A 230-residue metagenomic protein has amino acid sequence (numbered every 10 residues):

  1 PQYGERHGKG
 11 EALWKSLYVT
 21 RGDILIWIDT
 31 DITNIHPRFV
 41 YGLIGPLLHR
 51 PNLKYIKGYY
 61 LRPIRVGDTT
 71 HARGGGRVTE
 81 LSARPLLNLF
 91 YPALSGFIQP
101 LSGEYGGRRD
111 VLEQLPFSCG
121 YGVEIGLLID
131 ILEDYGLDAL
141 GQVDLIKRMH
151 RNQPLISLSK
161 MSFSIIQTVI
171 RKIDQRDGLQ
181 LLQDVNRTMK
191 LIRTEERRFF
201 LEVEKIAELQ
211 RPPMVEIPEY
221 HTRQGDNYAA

Functional and structural regions predicted by a protein language model:
P1, T30-T33, L53, G58-L61 (+1 more regions): Short, ordered loop/turn segments at secondary-structure junctions
P1-R21: Active-site-proximal specificity loops/subdomain of glycosyltransferases
T20, G74-T168: Conserved catalytic loops of nucleotide-sugar-dependent glycosyltransferases that act on lipid-linked
G22, R50-K54, L137: Short, high-confidence coil segments that cap the C-terminus of an alpha-helix and link into the following beta-strand
L25: Short aromatic/hydrophobic "clamp" motif used to bind/position activated sugar donors
D29-P46: Acidic donor-binding/catalytic loop of UDP-sugar-dependent glycosyltransferases, especially processive GT2
K54-G74: Short beta-strand-to-loop element that shapes/binds the nucleotide-sugar donor at the catalytic cleft/hinge
Q153-A230: Terminal low-complexity segments of carbohydrate-biosynthetic enzymes
